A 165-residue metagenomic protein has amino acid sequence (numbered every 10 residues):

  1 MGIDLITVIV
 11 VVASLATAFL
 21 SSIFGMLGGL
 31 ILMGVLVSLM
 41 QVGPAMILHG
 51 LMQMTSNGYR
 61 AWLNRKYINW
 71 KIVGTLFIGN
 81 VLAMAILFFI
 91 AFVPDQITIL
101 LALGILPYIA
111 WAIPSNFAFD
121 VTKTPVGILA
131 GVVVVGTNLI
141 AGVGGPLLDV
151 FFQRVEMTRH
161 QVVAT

Functional and structural regions predicted by a protein language model:
M1-A18, S22, L27-G43, Y59 (+4 more regions): Juxtamembrane transmembrane-helix boundary motif
M46-A61: Alpha-helical membrane segments and adjacent membrane-interface helices in multi-pass membrane proteins
I47-G50, V73, V163-A164: Conserved glycine-rich helix-kink/hinge and helix-boundary motifs of the Major Facilitator Superfamily
